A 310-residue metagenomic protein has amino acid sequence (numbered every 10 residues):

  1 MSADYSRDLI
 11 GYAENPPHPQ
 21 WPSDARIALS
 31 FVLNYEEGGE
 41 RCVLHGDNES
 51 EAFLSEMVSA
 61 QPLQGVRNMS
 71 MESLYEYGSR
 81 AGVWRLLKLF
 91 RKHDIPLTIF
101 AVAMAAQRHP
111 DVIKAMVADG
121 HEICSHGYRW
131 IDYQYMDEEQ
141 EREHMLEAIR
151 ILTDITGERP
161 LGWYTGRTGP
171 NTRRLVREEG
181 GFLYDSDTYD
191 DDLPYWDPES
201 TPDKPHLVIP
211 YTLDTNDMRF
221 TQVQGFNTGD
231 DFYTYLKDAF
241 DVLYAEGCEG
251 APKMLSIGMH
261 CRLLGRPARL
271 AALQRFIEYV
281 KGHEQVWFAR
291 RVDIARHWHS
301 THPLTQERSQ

Functional and structural regions predicted by a protein language model:
S2-L207, Y233-I257, L263-Q310: Catalytic alpha-helical scaffold of carbohydrate-active enzymes acting on polysaccharides/glycoconjugates
T201-F220: A structural motif
D217-Y235: Binuclear metal-dependent hydrolase catalytic cores centered on His/Asp/Glu-rich metal-binding motifs
